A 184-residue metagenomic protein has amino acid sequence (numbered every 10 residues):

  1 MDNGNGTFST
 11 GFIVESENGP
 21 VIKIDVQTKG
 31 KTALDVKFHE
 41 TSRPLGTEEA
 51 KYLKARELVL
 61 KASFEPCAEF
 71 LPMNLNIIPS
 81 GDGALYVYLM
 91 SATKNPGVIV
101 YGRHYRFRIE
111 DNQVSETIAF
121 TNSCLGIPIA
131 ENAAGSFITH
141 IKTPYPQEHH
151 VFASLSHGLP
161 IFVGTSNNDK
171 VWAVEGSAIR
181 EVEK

Functional and structural regions predicted by a protein language model:
M1-D35, P44, E48-M73, I78-D82 (+1 more regions): Active-site-proximal loop/helix of nucleotide/amide-processing enzymes and allied scaffolds
E17-N18, T93-I99: Short, cysteine-centered beta-strand-loop-beta hairpins and adjacent loop/turn segments enriched in charged/polar
I22-F38, I99-E116: A short, surface-exposed beta-strand/turn
Y52, Y86-Y88, Y101, Y105 (+1 more regions): Sequence-level detector for tyrosine residue identity
P66-A68, G97-V100: A broad, low-specificity signal for short, low-complexity segments enriched in glycine/proline and polar/charged
L85-T93, F162-G164: Short beta-strand elements that form the blades of beta-propeller/WD-repeat-like and other beta-sheet-rich scaffold
S91-P96, C124-G126: Short secondary-structure capping micro-motifs at structural edges
Y105-D111, I118-T121, E131-N132, F137: Gly/Pro-enriched, hydrophobic low-complexity segments that function as extracytoplasmic propeptides/linkers
